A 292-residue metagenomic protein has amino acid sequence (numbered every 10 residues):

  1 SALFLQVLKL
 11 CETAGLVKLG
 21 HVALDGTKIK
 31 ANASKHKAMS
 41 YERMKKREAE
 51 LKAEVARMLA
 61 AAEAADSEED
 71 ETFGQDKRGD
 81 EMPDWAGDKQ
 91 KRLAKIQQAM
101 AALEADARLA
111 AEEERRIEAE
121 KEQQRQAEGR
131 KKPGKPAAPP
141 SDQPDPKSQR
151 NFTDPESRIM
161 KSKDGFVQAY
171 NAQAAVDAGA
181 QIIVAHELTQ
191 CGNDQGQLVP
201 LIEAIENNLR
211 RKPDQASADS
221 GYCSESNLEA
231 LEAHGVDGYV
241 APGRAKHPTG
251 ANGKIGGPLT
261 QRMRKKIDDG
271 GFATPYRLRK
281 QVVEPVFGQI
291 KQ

Functional and structural regions predicted by a protein language model:
S1-Q292: Anion-binding and metal-coordination hotspots
